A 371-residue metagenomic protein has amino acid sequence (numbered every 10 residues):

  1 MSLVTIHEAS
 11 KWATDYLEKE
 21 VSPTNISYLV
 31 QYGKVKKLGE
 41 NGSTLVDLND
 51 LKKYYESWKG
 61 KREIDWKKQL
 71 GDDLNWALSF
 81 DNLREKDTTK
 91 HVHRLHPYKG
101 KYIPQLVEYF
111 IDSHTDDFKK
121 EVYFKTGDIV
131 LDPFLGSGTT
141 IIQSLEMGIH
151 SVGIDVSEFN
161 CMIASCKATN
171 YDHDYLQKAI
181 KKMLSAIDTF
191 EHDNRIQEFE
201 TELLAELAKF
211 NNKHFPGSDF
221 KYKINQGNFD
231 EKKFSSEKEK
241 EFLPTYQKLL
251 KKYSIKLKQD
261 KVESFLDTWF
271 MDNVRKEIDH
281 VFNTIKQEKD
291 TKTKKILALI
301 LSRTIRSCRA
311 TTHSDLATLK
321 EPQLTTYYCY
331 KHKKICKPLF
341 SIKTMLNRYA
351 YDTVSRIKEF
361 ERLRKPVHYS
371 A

Functional and structural regions predicted by a protein language model:
M1-P23: Polyanion-binding surface elements
I6-E8, V30-G60: Short helix-start
V21-Y32: Major-groove recognition helix of helix-turn-helix-like DNA-binding domains
E56, G60-D72: Interdomain "pre-motor" coupling segment immediately N-terminal to P-loop NTPase/helicase cores
Q69-F124, M147, I154-A371: Nucleic-acid modification enzymes, centered on SAM-dependent nucleic-acid methyltransferases
T126-G136: Conserved class I S-adenosyl-L-methionine
V130, S151-G153: A short hydrophobic/small-residue beta-strand
G138-I142: Glycine-rich SAM-binding Motif I of class I
